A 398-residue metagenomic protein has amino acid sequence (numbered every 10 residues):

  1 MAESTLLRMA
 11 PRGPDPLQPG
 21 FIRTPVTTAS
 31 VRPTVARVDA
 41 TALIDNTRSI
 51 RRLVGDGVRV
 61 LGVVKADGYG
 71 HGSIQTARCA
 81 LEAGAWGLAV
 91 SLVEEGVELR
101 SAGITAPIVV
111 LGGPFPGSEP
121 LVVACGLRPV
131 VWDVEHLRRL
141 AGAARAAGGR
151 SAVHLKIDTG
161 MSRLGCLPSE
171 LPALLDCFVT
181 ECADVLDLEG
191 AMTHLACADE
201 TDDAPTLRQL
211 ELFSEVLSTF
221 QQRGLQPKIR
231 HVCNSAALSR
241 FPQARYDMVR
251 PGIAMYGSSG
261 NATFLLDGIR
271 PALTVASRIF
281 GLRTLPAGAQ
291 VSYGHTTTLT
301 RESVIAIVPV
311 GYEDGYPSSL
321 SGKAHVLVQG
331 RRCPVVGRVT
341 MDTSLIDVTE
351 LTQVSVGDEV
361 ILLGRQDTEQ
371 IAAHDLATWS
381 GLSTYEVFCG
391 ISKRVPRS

Functional and structural regions predicted by a protein language model:
A2-V31: Alpha/beta catalytic barrel-like cores
F21-I22, A29-S30, T34-V38, A42-D45 (+2 more regions): Active-site-proximal beta-alpha core segment in soluble small-molecule metabolic enzymes
V54, S101, V122, A146-A147 (+9 more regions): Solvent-exposed alpha-helices and their adjacent loops that cap or buttress functional pockets in soluble metabolic
V110, L188, I279, V335-V336: A structural signal for short, hydrophobic beta-strand segments that form beta-sheets in beta-rich/all-beta domains
I157-T159, M192-L195, I253, S277 (+2 more regions): Short, structured patches in soluble enzyme cores that scaffold and shape functional sites
G160, A196, A236, A254 (+1 more regions): Catalytic metal-binding/acid-base residues of hydrolase active sites
D202-E302: Anionic-ligand-binding alpha/beta catalytic cores of soluble enzymes and soluble regulatory domains that recognize
T284-S398: C-terminal accessory subdomain/extension
